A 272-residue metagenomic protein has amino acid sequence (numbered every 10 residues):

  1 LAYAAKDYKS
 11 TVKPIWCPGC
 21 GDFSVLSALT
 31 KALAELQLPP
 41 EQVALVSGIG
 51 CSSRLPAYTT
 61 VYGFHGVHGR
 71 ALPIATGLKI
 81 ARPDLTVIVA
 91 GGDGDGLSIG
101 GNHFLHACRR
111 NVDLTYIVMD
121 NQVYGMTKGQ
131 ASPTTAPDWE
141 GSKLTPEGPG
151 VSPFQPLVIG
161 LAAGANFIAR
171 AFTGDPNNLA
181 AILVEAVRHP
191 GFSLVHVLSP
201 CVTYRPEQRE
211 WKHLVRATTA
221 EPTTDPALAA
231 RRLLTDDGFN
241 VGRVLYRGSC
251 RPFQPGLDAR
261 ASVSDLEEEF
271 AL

Functional and structural regions predicted by a protein language model:
L1-A2, K6, T11-V12, C201-L272: Flexible, low-complexity linker and terminal segments
A2-V67: Active-site diphosphate/adenylate-binding microenvironment
V12, P39-V43, A81-V87, R109-T115 (+4 more regions): Short coil/turn connectors at secondary-structure junctions
W16-P18, V89-G91, F167-F172, L194: Short catalytic-loop micro-motif centered on adjacent basic/acidic residues
V46-G48, A90-G91, T115-D120, H196-L198 (+1 more regions): Short beta-strand segments
I49-C51, N121-V123, D175, L198-Y204 (+1 more regions): Glycine-rich beta-alpha junction loops
C51-G125, A181: Thiamine diphosphate
D84, S132-A186: Conserved thiamine diphosphate
